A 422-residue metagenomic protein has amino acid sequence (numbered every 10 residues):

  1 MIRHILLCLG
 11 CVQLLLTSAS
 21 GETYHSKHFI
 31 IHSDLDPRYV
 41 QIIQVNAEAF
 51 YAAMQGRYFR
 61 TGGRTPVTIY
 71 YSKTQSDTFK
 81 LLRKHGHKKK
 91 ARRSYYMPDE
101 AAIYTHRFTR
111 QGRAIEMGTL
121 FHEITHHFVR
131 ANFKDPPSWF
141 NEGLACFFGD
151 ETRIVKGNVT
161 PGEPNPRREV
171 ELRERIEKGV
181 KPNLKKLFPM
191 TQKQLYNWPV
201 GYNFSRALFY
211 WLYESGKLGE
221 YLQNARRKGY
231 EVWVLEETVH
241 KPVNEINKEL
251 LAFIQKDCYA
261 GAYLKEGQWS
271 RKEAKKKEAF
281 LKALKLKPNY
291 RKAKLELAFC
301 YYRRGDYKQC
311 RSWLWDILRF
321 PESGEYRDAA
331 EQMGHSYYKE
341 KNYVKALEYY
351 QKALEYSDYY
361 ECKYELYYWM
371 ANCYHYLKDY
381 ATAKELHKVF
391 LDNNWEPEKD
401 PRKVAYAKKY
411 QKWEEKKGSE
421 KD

Functional and structural regions predicted by a protein language model:
H28, I69, G118-A131, E142-C146 (+1 more regions): Active-site recognition of the HExxH zinc-binding catalytic motif
L35-Y70, T74-D77, F121: Zn2+-dependent metallopeptidase catalytic core
H87-T105, D135-W269: Acidic/His/Gly-enriched intrinsically disordered linker/tail segments that often contain short helix/coil "MoRF-like"
A102-L120, R130-P136: Short pre-active-site segment immediately N-terminal to the catalytic Zn-binding motif
C146, Y210, Q268, F299 (+3 more regions): Residue-level recognition of tetratricopeptide repeat
Y290, G324-Y326, Y360-K363, P397: Residue-level recognition of tetratricopeptide repeat
